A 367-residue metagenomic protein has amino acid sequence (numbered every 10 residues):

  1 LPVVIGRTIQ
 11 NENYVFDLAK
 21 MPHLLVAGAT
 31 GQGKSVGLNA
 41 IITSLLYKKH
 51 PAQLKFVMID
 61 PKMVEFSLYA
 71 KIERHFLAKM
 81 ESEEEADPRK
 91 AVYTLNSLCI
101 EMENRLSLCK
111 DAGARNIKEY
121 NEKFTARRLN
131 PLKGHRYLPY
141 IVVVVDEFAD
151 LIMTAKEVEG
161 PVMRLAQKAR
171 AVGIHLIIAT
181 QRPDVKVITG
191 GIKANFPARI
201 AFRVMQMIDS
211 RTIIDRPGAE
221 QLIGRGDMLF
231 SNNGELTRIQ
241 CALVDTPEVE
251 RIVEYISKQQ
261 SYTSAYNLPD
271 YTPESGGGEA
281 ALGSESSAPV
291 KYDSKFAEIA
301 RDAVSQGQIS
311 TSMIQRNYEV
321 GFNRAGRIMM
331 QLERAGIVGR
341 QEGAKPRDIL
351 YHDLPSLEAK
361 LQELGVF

Functional and structural regions predicted by a protein language model:
L1-R115, K133-V204, I208-I223, D227-R238 (+4 more regions): P-loop NTPase catalytic phosphate-binding loop
A27-A29, E250-E254, A359-Q362: Short, charged, solvent-exposed linker or helix-capping segments at domain edges/interfaces that act as flexible hinges
D111-A112, G226-M228, A265-T272, M313-N317: Short coil/turn segments at secondary-structure boundaries
A114-A126: Short glycine-rich substrate-engagement loop in P-loop NTPases that contacts/grips substrate
Y120, P131-G134, R251-S294: Charged, low-hydrophobicity low-complexity segments
F124-T125, G190-A194, A325: Short glycine/threonine-rich loop-to-helix capping motif typified by GTGT followed within a few residues by an Asp-Pro
P273-F367: Terminal-proximal interaction/regulatory segments of ATP-powered molecular machines
